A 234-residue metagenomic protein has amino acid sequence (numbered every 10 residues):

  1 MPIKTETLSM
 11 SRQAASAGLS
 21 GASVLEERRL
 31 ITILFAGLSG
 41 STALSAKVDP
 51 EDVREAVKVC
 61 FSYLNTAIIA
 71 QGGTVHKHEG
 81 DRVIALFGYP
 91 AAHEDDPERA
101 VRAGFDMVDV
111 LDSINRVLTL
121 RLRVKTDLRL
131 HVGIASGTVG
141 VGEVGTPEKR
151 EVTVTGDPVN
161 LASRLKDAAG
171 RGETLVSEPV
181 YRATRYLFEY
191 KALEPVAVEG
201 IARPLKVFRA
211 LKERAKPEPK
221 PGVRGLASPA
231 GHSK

Functional and structural regions predicted by a protein language model:
M1-I31, A43-A46, D52-E55, T66 (+3 more regions): Regulatory cytosolic signal-relay segments
P2-T5, V139-V141, A168-A230: Cytosolic regulatory/linker segments at or just downstream of nucleotide-handling modules in signal-transduction
A22-A103, V110: Catalytic NTP-binding/metal-coordinating core of nucleotidyl cyclase/transferase enzymes
E27-R28, P229-K234: N-terminal pre-P-loop "Q-motif" helix
I33, V83, L130-S136, V207: A structural signal for short, well-ordered beta-strand segments
S41, A67, M107-V117, T138 (+6 more regions): Conserved, well-folded catalytic cores of nucleic-acid-processing and energy-transducing macromolecular machines
Q71-E79, V110-G133, P195-V198, A202: Catalytic core regions of nucleotide second-messenger enzymes
L86-D96, V132-E151, R171-E173: Catalytic strand-loop-helix junctions within cyclic-nucleotide turnover domains
